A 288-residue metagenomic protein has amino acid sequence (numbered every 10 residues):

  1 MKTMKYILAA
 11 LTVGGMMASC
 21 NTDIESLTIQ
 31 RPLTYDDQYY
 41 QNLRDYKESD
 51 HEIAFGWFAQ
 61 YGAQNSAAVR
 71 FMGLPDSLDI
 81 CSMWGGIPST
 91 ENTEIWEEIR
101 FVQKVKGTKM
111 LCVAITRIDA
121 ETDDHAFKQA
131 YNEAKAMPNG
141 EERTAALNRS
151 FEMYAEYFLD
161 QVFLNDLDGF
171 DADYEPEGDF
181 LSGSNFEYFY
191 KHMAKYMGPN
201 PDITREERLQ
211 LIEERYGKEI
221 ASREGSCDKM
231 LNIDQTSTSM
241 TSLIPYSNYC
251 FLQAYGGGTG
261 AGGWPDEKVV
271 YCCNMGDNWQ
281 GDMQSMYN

Functional and structural regions predicted by a protein language model:
M1-I7: Bacterial N-terminal signal peptides that target proteins for export
G15-S19: C-terminal motif of bacterial Sec signal peptides marking the signal peptidase cleavage site
C20-N288: Secreted glycan hydrolases and related glycan-binding modules that recognize and/or cleave
